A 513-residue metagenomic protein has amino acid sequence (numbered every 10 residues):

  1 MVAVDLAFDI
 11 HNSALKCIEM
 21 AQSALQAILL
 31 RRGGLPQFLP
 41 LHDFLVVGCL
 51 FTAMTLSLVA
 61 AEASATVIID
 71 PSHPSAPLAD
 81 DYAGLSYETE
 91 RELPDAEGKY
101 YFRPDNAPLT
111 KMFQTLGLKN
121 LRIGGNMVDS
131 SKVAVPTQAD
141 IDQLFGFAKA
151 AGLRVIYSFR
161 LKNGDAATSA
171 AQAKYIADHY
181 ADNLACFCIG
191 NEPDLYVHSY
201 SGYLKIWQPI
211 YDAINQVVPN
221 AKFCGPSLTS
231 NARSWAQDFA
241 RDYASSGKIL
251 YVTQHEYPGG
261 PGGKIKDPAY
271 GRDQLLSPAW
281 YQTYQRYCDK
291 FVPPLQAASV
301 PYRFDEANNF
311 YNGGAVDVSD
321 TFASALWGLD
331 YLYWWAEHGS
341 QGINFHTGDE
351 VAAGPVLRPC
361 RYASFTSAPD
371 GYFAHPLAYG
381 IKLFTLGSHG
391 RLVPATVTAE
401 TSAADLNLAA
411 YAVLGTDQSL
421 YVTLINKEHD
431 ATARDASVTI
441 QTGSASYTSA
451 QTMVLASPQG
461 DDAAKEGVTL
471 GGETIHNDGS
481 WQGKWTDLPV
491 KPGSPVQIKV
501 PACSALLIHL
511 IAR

Functional and structural regions predicted by a protein language model:
M1-P40: N-terminal secretory signal peptides that target proteins for export/translocation
P40-S57: Bacterial N-terminal signal peptides
A60-I189, P193-Q237, D242-K248, V292-R303 (+2 more regions): Non-catalytic accessory regions flanking glycosidase/transglycosidase catalytic cores in CAZymes
D129-V133, Y196, G260-A269, Y311-G314 (+1 more regions): Short acidic/His/Gly/Ser-rich catalytic and metal-binding motifs that mark active-site loops of diverse hydrolases
Y196-G202, P226-T229, D238-D242, H255-Q285: Substrate-binding/catalytic cleft of secreted carbohydrate-active enzymes, primarily glycoside hydrolases
S277-Y284, V318-A325, S367-A374: Hydrophobic alpha-helical scaffolding
Y281-D289, A404-N407: A Trp-anchored, charged/polar loop motif used as the substrate-binding/catalytic surface of acyl/ester-handling
P293-A323: Active-site clefts of carbohydrate-active enzymes
